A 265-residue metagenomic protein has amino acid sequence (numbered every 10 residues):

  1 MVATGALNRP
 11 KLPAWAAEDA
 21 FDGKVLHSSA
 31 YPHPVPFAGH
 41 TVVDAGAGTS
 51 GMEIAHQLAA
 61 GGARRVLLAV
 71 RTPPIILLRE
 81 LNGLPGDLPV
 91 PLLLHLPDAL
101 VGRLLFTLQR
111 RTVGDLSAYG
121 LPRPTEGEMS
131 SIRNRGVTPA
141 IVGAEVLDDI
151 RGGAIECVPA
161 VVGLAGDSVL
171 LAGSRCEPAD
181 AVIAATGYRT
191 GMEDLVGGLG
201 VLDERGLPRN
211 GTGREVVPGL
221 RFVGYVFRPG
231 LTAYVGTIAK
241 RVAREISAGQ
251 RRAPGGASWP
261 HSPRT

Functional and structural regions predicted by a protein language model:
M1-T49, E53-L84, V90-T265: Flavin (primarily FAD) cofactor-binding/catalytic cores of flavoenzymes
